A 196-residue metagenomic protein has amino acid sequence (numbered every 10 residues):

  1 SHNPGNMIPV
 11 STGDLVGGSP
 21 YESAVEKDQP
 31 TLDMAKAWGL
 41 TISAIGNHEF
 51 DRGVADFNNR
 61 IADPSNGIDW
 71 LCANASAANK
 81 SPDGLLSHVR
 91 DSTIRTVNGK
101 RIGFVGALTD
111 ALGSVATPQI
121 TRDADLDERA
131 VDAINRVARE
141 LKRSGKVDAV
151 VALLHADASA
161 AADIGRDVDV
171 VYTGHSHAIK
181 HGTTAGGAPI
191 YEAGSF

Functional and structural regions predicted by a protein language model:
S1-F196: Acidic, metal/ion-coordinating pockets
